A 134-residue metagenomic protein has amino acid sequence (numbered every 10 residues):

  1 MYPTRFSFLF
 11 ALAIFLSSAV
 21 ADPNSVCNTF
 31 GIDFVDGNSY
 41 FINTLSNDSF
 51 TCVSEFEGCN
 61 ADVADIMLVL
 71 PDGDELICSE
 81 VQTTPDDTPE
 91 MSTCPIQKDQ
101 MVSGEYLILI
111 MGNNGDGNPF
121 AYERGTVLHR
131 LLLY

Functional and structural regions predicted by a protein language model:
M1-S25: Fungal secretory targeting signals
S18-D48: Short, compositionally biased P/S/T/A/G/V-rich stretches that sit at domain boundaries
A21, D116-Y134: Short beta-strand elements
S49-E57: Short edge beta-strand/loop segments characteristic of extracellular beta-sandwich folds
A61-I77: Extended low-complexity, serine/threonine- and proline-enriched intrinsically disordered segments
I66, V102-G115: Short, aromatic- and glycine-rich surface loops/edge beta-strands on solvent-exposed regions
D72-P89: Solvent-exposed serine/threonine-rich low-complexity stretches and specific carbohydrate-binding patches
P85-C94, P119-A121: Aromatic sugar-binding surface patches on proteins that engage polysaccharides or sugar-phosphate polymers
